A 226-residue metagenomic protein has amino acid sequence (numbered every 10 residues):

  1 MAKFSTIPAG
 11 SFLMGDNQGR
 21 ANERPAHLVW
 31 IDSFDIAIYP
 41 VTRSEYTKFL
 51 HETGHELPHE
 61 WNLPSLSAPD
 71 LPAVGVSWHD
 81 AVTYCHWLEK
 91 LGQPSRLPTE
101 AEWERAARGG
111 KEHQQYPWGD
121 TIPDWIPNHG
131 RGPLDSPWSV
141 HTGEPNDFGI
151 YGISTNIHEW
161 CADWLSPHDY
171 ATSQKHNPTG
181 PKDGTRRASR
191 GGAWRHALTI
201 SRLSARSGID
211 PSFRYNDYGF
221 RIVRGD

Functional and structural regions predicted by a protein language model:
M1-P58, V76-H79, T155, A162 (+1 more regions): A short glycine-rich, aromatic-capped structural motif
A2, R24, P145-N146, D217: Short beta-strand-initiation
I7, L13, N17-Q18, W61-S207 (+1 more regions): Functional-site microenvironments in short loops/helix caps that host divalent-cation chemistry
H27, F34, F148, R187 (+1 more regions): Residue-level detector of short, conserved catalytic/binding motifs and their immediate flanks
D35-A37, W87, R221-V223: Residues within well-ordered beta-strands of beta-sheet-rich folds
N216-D226: Short, structured beta-strand segments at or near domain termini in extracellular proteins/domains
